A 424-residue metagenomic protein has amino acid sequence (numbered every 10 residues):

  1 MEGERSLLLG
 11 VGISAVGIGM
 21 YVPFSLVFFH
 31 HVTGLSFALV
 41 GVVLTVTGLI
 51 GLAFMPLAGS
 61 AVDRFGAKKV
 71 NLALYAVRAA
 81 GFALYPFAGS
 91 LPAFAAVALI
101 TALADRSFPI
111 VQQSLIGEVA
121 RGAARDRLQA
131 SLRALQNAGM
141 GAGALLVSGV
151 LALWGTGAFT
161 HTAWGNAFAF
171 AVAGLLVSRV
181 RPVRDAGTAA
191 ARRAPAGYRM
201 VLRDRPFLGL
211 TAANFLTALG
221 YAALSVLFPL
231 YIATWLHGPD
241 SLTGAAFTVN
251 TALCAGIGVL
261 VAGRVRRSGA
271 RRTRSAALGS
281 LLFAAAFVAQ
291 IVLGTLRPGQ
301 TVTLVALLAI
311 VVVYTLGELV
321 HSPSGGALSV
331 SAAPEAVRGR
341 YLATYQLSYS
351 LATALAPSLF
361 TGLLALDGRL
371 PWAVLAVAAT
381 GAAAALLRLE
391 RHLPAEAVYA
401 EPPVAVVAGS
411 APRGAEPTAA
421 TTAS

Functional and structural regions predicted by a protein language model:
M1-E4, V180-A213, V406-G414: Juxtamembrane intracellular "pre-TM" segments in multi-pass secondary transporters
M1-G48, P206-N250: Helix-loop boundary and gating motifs at the non-cytosolic
L52-G89: Conserved MFS/SLC helix-loop-helix module at the cytosolic interface between two early adjacent transmembrane helices
F54-G66, L151, G256-T273, L364: Helix-to-loop junctions at the C-terminal end of transmembrane segments in multipass secondary transporters
K69-L84, R274-Q290: Structural signature of the two symmetry-related core transmembrane helices
V97-A138: Cytoplasmic helix-loop-helix junction between adjacent transmembrane helices in 12-TM secondary transporters
A142-H161, T234, A354-V374: Transmembrane alpha-helix termini and helix-breaking/packing motifs in multi-pass membrane transporters
S148, F168-G187, A385-L389: C-terminal membrane-cytosol helix-exit motif in multi-pass small-molecule transporters
